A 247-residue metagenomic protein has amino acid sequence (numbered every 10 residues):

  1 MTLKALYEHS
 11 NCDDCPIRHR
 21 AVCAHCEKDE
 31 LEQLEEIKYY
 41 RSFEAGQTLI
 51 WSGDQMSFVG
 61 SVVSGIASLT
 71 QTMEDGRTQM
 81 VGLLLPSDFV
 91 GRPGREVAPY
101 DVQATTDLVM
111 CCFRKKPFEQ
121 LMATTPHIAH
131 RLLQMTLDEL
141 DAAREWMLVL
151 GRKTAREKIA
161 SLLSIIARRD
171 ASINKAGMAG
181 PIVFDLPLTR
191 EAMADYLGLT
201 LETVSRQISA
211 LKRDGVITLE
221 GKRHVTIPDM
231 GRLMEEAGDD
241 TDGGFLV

Functional and structural regions predicted by a protein language model:
M1-E44, D88-V90, R95: Cyclic nucleotide-binding regulatory module and flanking cytosolic helices
V22, L31, Q47-D107: Cyclic nucleotide-binding regulatory domains
Y40, V59, L83, C112 (+2 more regions): Short aromatic/basic micro-patch
A45, L85-P86, R114, T136 (+3 more regions): A secondary-structure boundary/capping signal
M80-E145: Cyclic-nucleotide recognition modules
H127-T200: Polybasic "coupling" helices that flank or enter modular domains
R168-V247: Phosphate-/nucleic-acid-contacting segments
